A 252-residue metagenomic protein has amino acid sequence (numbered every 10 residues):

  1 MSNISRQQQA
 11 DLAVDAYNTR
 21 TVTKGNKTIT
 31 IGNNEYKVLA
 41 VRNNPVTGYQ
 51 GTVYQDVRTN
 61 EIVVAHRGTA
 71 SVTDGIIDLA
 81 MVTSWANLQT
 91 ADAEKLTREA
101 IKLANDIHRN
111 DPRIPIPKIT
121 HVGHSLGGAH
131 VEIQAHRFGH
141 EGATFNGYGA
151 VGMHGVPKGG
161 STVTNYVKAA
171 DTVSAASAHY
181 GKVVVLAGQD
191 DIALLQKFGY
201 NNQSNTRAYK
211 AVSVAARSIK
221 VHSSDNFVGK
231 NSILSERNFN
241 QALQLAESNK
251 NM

Functional and structural regions predicted by a protein language model:
M1-R6, A86, N205, S232-S235: Intrinsic-disorder-associated interaction segments
N3-I4, Q8, A13-I119, E141 (+2 more regions): A conserved cap/lid and substrate-binding interface adjacent to the catalytic center of lipid-processing enzymes
Q55-E61, H136-M252: Serine hydrolase/lipase
H66-T69, H124-S125, F145-Y148, A169: Active-site-proximal beta-strand/loop segments in catalytic clefts of secreted hydrolases
I101-A104, L126, F138, A170: Short, well-ordered alpha-helical segments in soluble proteins
V122-G127, V131: Gly/Ala-rich beta-loop-alpha elbow adjacent to hydrolase catalytic centers
